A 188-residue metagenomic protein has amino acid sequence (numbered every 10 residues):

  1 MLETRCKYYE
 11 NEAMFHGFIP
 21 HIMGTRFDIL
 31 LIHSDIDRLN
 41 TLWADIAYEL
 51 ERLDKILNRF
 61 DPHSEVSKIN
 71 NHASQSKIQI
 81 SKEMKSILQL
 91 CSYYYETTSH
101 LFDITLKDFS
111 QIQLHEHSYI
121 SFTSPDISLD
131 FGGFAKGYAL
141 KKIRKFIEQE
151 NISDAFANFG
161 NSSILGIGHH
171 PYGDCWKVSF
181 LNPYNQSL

Functional and structural regions predicted by a protein language model:
M1-L188: Mature catalytic core of soluble alpha/beta enzymes
